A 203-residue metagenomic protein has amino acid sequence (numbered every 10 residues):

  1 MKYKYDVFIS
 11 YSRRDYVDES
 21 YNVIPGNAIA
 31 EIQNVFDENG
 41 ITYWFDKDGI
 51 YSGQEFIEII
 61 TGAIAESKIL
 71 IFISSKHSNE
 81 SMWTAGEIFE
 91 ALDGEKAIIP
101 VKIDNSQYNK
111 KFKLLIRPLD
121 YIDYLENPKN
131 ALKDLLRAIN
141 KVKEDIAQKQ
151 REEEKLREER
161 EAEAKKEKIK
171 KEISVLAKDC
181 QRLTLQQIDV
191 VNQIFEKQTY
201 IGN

Functional and structural regions predicted by a protein language model:
M1-F72, L92-A97, S106, N130-V142 (+2 more regions): Conserved N-terminal substructure of TIR/SEFIR domains
Y21, I29, W83-A85, F112-L114: Short amphipathic alpha-helical segments
G49, K76-K96, K110: Conserved TIR/SEFIR loop-to-helix hotspot centered on a Trp-containing motif with a nearby acidic residue
E58-G62, E87-I88, L114-R117: Short low-complexity, flexible loop/linker segments enriched in glycine and/or proline with clustered acidic
K102-I103: SF2 helicase/translocase ATPase core recognition
S106-L119: Glycine-rich, charge-decorated loop segments at or immediately adjacent to ligand/cofactor-binding or catalytic sites
Y121-E126: Short acidic-hydrophobic, aromatic-tinged amphipathic segments that line or gate anion-handling sites
I139-R151: The C-terminal output helix
